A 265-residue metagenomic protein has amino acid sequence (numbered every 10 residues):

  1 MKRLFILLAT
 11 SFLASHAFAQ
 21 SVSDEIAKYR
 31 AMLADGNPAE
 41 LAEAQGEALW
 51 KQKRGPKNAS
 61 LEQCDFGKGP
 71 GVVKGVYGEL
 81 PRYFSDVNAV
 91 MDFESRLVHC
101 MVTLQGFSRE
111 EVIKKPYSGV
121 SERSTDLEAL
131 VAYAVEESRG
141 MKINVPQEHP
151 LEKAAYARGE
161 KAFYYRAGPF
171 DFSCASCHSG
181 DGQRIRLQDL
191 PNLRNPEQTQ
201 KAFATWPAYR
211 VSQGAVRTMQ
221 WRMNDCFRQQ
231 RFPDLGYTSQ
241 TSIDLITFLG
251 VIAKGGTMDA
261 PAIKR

Functional and structural regions predicted by a protein language model:
L4-L13: Sec-dependent N-terminal signal peptides
L13-A19: Sec/Tat signal peptide C-region and signal peptidase I cleavage site
A19, L130, A155-A157: Compact, aliphatic and Gly/Pro-tolerant "microcore" segments centered on a short helix or tight beta-hairpin and their
Q20-L41, K51-A129, R139-G140, Y165-R265: Electron-transfer interface patches adjacent to heme c in soluble/periplasmic c-type cytochromes and di-/multiheme
A31-E47, M141-E160: Short, charged low-complexity linear segments at domain edges
L130-A134, P146-Q147: Hydrophobic, well-structured mid-protein blocks that either form specific transmembrane helices
